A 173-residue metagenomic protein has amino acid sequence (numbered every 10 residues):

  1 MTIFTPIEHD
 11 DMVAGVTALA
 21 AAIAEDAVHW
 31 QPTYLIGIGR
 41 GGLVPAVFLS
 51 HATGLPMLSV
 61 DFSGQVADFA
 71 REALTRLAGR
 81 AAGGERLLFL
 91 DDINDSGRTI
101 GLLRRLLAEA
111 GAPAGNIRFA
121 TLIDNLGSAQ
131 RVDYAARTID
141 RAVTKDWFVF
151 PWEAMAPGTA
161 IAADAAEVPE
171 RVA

Functional and structural regions predicted by a protein language model:
M1-A173: PRPP-associated nucleotide enzymes
